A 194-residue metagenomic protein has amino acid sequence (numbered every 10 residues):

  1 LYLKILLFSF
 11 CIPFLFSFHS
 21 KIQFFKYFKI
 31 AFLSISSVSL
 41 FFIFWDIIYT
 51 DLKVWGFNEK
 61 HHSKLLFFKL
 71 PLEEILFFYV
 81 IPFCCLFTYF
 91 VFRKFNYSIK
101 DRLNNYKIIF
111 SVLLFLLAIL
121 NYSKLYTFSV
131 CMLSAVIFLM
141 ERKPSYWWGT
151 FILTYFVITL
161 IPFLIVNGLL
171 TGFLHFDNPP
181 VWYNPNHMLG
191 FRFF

Functional and structural regions predicted by a protein language model:
L6-L15, L76-F90, C131-I137: Hydrophobic cores of alpha-helical transmembrane segments in multi-pass inner/ER membrane proteins, independent
F16-K26, E141-P144: Short, hydrophobic transmembrane alpha-helix segments
F24-S36, Y146-V157: Alpha-helical transmembrane segments and their helix-start/interface "positive-inside/aromatic belt" motifs in integral
S34-L52: A generic, lipid-embedded transmembrane alpha helix
V38-F44, S111-L120, T159-G168: Aromatic-anchored segments of alpha-helical transmembrane domains
H62-F77, N184-F194: Short aromatic-rich membrane-water interface segments that cap or initiate transmembrane helices in multi-pass membrane
L116-T127, P144-Y146: Membrane-interface helix caps and helix-loop-helix hairpins in membrane proteins
I152, T159, G172, V181-F194: C-terminal transmembrane helix-loop-helix hairpin of multi-pass membrane proteins
